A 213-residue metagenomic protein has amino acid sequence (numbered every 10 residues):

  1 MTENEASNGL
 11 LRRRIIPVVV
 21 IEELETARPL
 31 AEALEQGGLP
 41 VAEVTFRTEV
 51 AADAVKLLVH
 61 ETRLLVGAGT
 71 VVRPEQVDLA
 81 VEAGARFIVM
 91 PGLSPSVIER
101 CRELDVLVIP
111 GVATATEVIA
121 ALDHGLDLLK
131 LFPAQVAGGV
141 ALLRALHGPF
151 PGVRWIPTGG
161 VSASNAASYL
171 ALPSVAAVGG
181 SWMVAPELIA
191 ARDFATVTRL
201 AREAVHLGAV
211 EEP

Functional and structural regions predicted by a protein language model:
M1-R86, E103, G152, A163-S164 (+1 more regions): Conserved N-terminal beta1-alpha1 strand-loop-helix module at the mouth
I15-V19, A42-V44, V66-G69, I88-V89 (+4 more regions): Hydrophobic faces of well-ordered beta-strands that scaffold small-molecule active sites in alpha/beta enzyme cores
L30, R73-A83, T116-H124, A141 (+2 more regions): Catalytic cores of alpha/beta
Q76-D78, V97-C101, I119-D123, G139-L142 (+1 more regions): Short, charged, surface-exposed secondary-structure boundary motifs
F87, P91-A137: Histidine/lysine/aspartate-rich catalytic loop segments that bind and position anionic ligands
F87-V97, K130-G139, S174-T196: Glycine-rich phosphate-binding active-site loops on the catalytic face of alpha/beta enzymes
G125-K130, L142, P149-G152: A contiguous pocket-lining binding segment that forms or flanks enzyme active sites
V136-A137, G152, V161-S164, V184: Short Gly/Pro-enriched loop/turn and capping motifs at secondary-structure junctions
